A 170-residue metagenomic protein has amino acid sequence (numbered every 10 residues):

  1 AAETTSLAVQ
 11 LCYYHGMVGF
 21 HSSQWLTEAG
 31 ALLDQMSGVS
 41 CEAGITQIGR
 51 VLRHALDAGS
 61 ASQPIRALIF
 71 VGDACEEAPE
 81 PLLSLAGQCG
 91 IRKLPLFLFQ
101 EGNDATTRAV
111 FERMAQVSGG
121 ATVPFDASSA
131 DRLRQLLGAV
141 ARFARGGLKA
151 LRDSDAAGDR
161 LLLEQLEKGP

Functional and structural regions predicted by a protein language model:
A1-Q24, L68-V71: Von Willebrand factor
T5-V9, Q63-A67, R92-L96: Loop/turn elements at helix/coil->beta-strand transitions in domains of secreted/extracellular proteins
C12-G16, V71-A74, F99-G102, F125-A127: Active-site-proximal beta-strand/loop segments in catalytic clefts of secreted hydrolases
G19, G30-R66, E76-E77, G102-E112: Von Willebrand factor
T27-G30, M114-V117, A141-R142: Short, hinge-like loop/turn segments at secondary-structure boundaries
I65-V71, E112, Q116, A130 (+1 more regions): Extended, alpha-helix-rich binding/interface surfaces that flank or overlap catalytic cores and mediate recognition
A74-V117: VWA/integrin I-like adhesion module and closely mimicked acidic/polar interface patches used
S118, T122-P170: C-terminal "exit" segments of structured domains
